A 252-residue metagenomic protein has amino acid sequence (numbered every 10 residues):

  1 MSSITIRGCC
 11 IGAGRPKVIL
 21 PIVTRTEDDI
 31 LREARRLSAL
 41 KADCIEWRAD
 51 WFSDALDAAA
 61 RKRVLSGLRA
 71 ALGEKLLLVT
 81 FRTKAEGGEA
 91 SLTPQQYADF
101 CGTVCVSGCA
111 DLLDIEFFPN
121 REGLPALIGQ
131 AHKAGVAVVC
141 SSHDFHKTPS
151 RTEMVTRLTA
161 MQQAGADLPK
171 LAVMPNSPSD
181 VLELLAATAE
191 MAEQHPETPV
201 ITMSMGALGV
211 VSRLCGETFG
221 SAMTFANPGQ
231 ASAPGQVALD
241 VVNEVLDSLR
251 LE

Functional and structural regions predicted by a protein language model:
M1-R7: Short beta-strand/loop segment at the start of cytosolic alpha/beta domains
S3, G14-K133, H143-K147: Active-site beta->alpha loop and helix N-cap motifs at the rims of alpha/beta catalytic domains
R7-A13: Short boundary motifs at domain starts and secondary-structure transition points
C9, G67-L68, Q96, T152-Q162: Short N-terminal signal/transit or membrane-insertion segments and the immediately adjacent low-complexity/disordered
G102, L112, F117-E252: Catalytic alpha/beta core domains of metabolic enzymes, predominantly
